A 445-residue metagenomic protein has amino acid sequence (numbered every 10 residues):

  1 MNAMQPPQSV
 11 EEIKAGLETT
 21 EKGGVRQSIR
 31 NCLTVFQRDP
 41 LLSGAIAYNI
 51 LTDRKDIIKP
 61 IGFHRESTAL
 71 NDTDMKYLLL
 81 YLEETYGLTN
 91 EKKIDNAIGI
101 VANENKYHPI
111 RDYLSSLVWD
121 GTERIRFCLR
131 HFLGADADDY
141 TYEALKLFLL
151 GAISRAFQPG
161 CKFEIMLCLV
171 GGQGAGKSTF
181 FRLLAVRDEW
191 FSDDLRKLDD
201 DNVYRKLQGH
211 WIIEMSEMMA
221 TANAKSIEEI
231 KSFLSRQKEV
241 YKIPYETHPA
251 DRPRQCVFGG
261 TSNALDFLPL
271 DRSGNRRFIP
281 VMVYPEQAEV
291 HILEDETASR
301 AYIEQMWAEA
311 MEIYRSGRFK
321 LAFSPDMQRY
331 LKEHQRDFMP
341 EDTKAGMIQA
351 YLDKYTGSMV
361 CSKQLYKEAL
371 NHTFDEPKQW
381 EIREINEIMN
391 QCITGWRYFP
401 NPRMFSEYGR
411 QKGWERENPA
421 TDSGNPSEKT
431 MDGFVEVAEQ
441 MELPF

Functional and structural regions predicted by a protein language model:
M1-R124, D139, E143, D375-E376 (+4 more regions): N-terminal nucleic-acid engagement/recognition segments and initiation subdomains in replication, restriction
P40-L41, A45-I50, D56-I57, G62 (+9 more regions): Residue-level preference for alpha-helix termini and adjacent loops
L80-H108, K162, E189-D193, D199-L234 (+1 more regions): Feature primarily recognizes SF3-like P-loop helicase cores of small DNA viruses
I98-Q208: P-loop NTPase catalytic core of nucleic-acid-dependent motor ATPases
